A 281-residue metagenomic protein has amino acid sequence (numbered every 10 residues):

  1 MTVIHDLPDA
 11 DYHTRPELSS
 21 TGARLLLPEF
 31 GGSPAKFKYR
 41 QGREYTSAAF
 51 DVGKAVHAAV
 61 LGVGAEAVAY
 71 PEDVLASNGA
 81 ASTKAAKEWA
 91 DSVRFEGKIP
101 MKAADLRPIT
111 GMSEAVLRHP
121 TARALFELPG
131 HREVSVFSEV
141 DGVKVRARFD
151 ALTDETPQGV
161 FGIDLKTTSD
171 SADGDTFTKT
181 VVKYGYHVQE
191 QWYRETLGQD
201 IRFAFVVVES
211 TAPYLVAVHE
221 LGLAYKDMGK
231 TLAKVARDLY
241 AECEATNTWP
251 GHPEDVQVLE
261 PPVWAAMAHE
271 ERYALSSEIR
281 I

Functional and structural regions predicted by a protein language model:
M1-R148: Metal-dependent nuclease catalytic cores that hydrolyze phosphodiester bonds in DNA/RNA, characterized by
P34-K38, S169-S171, S210-V216: Short acidic (Asp/Glu) and glycine-rich catalytic loops that position anionic groups and cofactors
G42-Y45, R94-M101, G174-Y184, G222-A224: Short histidine-centered catalytic/ligand-binding loop motif
A58-A59, V63, F161, Q191-E195 (+1 more regions): Residue-level signal for well-ordered alpha-helical scaffold segments within enzymatic catalytic domains
A122-L128, T153-F161, L197-R202: Secondary-structure boundary elements
F137-E139, L152-D154, V206-V208: A generic structural motif
A147-K179, Y193: Conserved catalytic cores of phosphodiester-cleaving nucleases, focusing on short active-site segments
T180-K183, H187, W192-I281: Metal-dependent nuclease catalytic regions and adjoining charged, substrate-binding loops involved in nucleic-acid end
